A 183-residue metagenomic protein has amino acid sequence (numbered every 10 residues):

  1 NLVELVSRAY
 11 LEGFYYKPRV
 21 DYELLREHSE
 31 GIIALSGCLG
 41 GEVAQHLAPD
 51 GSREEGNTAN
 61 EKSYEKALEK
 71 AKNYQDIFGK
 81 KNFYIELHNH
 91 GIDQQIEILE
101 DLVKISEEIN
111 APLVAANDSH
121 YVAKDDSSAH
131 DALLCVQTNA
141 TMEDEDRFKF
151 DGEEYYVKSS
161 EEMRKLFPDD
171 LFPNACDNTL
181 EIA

Functional and structural regions predicted by a protein language model:
N1-A183: Phosphodiester-processing cores and adjacent nucleic acid-binding clamps
